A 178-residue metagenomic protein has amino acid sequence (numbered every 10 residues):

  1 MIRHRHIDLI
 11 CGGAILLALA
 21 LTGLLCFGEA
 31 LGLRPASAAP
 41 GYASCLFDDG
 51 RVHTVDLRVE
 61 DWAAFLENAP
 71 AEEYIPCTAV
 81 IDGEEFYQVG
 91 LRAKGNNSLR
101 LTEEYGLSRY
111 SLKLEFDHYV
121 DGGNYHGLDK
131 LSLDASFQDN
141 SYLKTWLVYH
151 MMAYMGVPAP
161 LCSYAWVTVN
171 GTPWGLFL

Functional and structural regions predicted by a protein language model:
M1-L178: Phosphate/dinucleotide-binding and metal-coordinating scaffold of catalytic cores in nucleotide-dependent enzymes
